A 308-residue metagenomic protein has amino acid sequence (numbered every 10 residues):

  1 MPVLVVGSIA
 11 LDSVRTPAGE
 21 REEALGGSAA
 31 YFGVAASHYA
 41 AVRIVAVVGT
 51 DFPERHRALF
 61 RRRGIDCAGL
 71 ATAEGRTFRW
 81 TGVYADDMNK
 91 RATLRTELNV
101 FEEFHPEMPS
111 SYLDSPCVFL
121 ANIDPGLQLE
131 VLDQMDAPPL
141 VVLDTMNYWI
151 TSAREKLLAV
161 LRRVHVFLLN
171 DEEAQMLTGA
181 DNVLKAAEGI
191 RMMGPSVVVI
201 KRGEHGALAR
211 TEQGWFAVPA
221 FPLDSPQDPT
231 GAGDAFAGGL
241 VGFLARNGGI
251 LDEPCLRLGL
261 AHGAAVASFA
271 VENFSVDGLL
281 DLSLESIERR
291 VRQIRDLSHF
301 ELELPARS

Functional and structural regions predicted by a protein language model:
M1-L4: Extreme N-terminal starter segment of soluble prokaryotic enzymes
L11-E23, H38-L120, L132-P138, E288-S308: Conserved N-terminal subdomain of the carbohydrate kinase-like
F32-V42, F243-A245: Alpha-helix C-terminal capping segments
V34, W80-V83, G206-R210: Short beta-strand scaffold segments in enzyme catalytic cores
G49-D51, N122-L127, M146-I150: Short beta->alpha connector loops
H56, L127-Q134, E155-A159: A short acidic, amphipathic alpha-helical/loop segment
A137-L140, N147-A217: Conserved phosphate/ATP/ADP-binding segment of small-molecule kinases
V183-S308: Conserved phosphate-binding/catalytic region of the ribokinase-like
